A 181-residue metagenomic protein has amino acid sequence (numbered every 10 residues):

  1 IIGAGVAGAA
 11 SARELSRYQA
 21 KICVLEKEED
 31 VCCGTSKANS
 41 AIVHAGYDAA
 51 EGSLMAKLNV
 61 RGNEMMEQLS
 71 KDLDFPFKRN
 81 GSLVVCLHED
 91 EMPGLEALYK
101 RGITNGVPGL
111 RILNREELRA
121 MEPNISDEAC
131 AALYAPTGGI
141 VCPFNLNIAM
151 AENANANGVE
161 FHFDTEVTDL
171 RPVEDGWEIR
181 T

Functional and structural regions predicted by a protein language model:
I1-V24: N-terminal Rossmann-like FAD-binding beta1-loop-alpha1 element of flavoenzymes
S16-A38: Glycine-rich FAD pyrophosphate-binding loop
A20, V107, V159: Short phosphate-binding/catalytic loops that engage adenosine nucleotides
E26, R79, N114-R115, F163-T165: Short loop/edge segments at beta-strand edges and connector loops that shape dinucleotide/nucleotide cofactor-binding
A41-M121, C130: Dinucleotide-binding Rossmann-like beta1-alpha1 core, especially the glycine-rich loop that anchors the ADP
L133-T181: Helical element adjacent to the flavin cofactor pocket in flavoenzyme catalytic cores
